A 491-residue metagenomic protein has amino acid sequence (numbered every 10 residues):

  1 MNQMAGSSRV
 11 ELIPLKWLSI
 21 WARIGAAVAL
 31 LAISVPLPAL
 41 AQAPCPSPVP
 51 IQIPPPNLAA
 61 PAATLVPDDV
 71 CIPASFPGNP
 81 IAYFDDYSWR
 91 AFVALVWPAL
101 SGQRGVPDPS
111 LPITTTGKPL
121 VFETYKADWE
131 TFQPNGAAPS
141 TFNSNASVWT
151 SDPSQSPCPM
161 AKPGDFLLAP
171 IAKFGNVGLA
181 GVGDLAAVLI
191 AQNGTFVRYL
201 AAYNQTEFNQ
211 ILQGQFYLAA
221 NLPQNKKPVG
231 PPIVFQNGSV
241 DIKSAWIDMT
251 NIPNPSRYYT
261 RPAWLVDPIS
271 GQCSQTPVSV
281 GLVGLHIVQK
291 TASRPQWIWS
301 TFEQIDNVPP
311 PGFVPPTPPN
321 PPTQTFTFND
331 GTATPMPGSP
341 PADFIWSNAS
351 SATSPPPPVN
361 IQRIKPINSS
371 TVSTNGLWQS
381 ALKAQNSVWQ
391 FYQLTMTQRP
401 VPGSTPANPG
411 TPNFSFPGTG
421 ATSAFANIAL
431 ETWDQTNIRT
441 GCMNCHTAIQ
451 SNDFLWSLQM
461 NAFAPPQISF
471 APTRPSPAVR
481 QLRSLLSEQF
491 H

Functional and structural regions predicted by a protein language model:
M1-I20: N-terminal secretory signal peptides that target proteins for export/translocation
M4, V10, I24, Q481-S484: Positively charged, low-complexity intrinsically disordered regions
L12-K16, L31, Q275: Generic marker of residues within folded, mature protein domains
L18-W21, L30, L482, L486: Extended hydrophobic/Leu-rich segments
R23-P36: Bacterial N-terminal signal peptides
L37-A41: Sec/Tat signal peptide C-region and signal peptidase I cleavage site
Q42-N444, Q450-H491: Conserved small-residue
